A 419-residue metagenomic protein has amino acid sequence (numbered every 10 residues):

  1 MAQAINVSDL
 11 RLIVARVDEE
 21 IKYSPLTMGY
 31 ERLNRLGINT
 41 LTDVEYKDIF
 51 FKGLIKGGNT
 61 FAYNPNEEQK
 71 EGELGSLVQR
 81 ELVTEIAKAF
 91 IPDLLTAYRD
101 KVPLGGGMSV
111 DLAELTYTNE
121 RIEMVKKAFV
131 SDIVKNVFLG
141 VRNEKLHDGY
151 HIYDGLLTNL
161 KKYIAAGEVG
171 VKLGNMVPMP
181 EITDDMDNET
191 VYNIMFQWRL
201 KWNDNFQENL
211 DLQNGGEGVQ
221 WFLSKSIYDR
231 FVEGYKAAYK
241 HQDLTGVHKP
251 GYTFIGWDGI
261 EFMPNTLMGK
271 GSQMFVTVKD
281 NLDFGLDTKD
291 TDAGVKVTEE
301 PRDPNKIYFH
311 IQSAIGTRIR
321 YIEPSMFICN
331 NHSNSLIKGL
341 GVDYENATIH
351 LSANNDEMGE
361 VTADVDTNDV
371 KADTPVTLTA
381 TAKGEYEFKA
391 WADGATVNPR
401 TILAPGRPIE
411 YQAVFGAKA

Functional and structural regions predicted by a protein language model:
A2-G216, K225-L244, T288-D343: Flexible, glycine/threonine- and acidic-rich loop/arm segments that mediate assembly and lattice contacts in viral
F231-G234, A238-T288: Intrinsically disordered, low-complexity segments enriched in Gly and acidic/Ser/Thr residues that form flexible
Y344-K371, G416-A419: Conserved N-terminal submotifs of small, disulfide-stabilized extracellular modules
A347, V361, F388, V397 (+1 more regions): Polar, enzyme-active/binding microenvironments
A353, T401-A419: Conserved "repeat-terminator" motif of extracellular CCP/Sushi domains
N368-D369, P399-I402: Short, surface-exposed beta-strand/beta-hairpin micro-motifs centered on an aromatic residue
A372, K383, P405-R407: Surface-exposed loops/turns
P375-P399: Surface-exposed interfaces of beta-sheet-rich extracellular modules
